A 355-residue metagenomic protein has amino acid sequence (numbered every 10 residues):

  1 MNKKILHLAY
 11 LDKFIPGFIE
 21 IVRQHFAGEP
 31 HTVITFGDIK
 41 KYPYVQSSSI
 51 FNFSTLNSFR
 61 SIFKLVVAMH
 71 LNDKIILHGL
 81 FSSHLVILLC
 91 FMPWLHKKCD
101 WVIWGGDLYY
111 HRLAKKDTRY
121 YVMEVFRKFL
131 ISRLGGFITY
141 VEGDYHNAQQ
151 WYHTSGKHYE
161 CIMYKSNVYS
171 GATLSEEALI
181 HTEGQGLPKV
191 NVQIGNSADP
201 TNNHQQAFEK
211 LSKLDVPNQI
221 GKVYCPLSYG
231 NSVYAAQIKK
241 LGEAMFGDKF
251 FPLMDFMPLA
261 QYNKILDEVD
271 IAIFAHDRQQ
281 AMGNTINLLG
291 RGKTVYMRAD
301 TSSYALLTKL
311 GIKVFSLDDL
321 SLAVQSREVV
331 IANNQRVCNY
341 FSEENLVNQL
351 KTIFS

Functional and structural regions predicted by a protein language model:
H7, K64-L85, K98, I271: Short N-terminal targeting/anchoring amphipathic segment
H7, L179-N202, F208, V223-C225 (+2 more regions): Conserved donor-binding/catalytic core segment of Leloir-type glycosyltransferases
K13, A323-S355: A charged, aromatic-enriched C-terminal amphipathic alpha-helix characteristic of glycosyltransferases across folds
K13-E20, D199-K213: A conserved mid-protein helix/loop that constitutes part of the nucleotide-sugar donor-binding site
K74-I76, M92-L113: Active-site proximal beta-strand in glycosyltransferases
Y109-K128: Nucleotide-sugar donor phosphate/pyrophosphate-binding loop at the beta->alpha transition of glycosyltransferases
E124-E177: A short, active-site helix/loop in glycosyltransferases that binds the activated sugar's phosphate group
Q237-F256: Nucleotide-activated donor-binding/catalytic signature segment of Leloir-type glycosyltransferases, i.e., the conserved
